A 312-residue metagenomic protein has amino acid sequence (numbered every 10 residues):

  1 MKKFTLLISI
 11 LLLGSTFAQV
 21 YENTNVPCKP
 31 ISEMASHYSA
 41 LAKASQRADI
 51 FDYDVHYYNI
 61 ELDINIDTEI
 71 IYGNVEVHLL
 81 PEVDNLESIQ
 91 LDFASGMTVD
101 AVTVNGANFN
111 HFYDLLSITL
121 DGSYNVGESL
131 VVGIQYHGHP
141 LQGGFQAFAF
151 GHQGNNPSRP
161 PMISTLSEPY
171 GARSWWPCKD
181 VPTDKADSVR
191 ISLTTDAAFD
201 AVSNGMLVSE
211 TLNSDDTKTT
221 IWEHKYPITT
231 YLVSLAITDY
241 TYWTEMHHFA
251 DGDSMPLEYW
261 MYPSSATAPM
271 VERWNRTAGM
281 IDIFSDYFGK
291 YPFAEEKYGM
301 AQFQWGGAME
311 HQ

Functional and structural regions predicted by a protein language model:
F4-G14: Sec-dependent N-terminal signal peptides
Q19-Y72, N156-P160: N-terminal, polar/Ser/Thr-rich
V20-N23, A94-N155: A surface-exposed beta-strand-loop module
I60-D63, V77, G106-N108, T119-Y124 (+2 more regions): Beta-strand-rich interaction surfaces with strong enrichment in secreted/lumenal proteins
E69-E82: Short beta-strand elements of extracellular/lumenal beta-sandwich folds
G73, T165-E168, K179-Q312: Hydrophobic helix-coil surface modules that form long, contiguous segments used for peptide/substrate interaction
D84-A107, T194, A198-F199: Solvent-exposed beta-hairpin/edge-strand motifs
V126, Y136-R190, W243-M246: Glycine/proline-rich low-complexity spacer/linker segments in large multi-domain proteins
